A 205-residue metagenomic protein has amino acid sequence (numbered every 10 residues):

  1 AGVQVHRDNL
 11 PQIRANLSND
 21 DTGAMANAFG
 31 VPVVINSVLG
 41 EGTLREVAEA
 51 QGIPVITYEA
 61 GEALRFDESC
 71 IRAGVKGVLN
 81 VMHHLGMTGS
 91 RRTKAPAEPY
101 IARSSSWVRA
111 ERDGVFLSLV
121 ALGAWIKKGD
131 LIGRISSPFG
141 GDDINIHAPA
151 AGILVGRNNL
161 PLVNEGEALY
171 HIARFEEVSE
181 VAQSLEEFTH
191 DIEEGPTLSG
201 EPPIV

Functional and structural regions predicted by a protein language model:
A1-V205: Structured catalytic-domain cores with a bias toward divalent-metal coordination
